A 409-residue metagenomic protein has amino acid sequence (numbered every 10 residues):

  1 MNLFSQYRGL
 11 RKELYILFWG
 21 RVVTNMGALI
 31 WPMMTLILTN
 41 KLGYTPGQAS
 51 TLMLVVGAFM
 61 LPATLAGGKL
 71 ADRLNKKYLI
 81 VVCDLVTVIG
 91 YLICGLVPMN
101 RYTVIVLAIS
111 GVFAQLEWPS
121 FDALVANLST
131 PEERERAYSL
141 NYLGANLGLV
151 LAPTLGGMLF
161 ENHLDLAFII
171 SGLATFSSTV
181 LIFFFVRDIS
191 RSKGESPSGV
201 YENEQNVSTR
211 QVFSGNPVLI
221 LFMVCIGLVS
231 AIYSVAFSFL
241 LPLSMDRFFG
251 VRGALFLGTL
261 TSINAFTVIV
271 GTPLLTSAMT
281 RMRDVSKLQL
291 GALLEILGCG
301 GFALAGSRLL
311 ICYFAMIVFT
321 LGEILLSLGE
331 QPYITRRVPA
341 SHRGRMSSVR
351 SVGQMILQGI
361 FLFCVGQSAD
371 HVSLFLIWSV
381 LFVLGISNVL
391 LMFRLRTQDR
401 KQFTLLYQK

Functional and structural regions predicted by a protein language model:
M1-R11, D188-M223, K409: Juxtamembrane intracellular "pre-TM" segments in multi-pass secondary transporters
F4-G57, V218-I226, S230-V251, F256: Helix-loop boundary and gating motifs at the non-cytosolic
L29, G57-L65, L149-V150, A265-P273 (+1 more regions): Residue-level signature of mid-helix packing/kink "hotspots" within the transmembrane helices of 12-pass Major
P62-P98: Conserved MFS/SLC helix-loop-helix module at the cytosolic interface between two early adjacent transmembrane helices
A63-N75, G271-D284: Helix-to-loop junctions at the C-terminal end of transmembrane segments in multipass secondary transporters
Y78-L92, S286-G301: Structural signature of the two symmetry-related core transmembrane helices
G95-L107, L304-A315: Helix-loop junctions at membrane interfaces in 12-TM secondary transporters
A108-A145: Cytoplasmic helix-loop-helix junction between adjacent transmembrane helices in 12-TM secondary transporters
